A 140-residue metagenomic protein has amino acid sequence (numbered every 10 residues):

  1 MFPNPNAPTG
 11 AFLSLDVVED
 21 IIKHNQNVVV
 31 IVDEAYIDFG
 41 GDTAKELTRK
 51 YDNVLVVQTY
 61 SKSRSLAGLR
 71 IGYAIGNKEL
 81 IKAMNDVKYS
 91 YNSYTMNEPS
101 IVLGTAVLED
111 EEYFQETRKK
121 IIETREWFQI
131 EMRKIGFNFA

Functional and structural regions predicted by a protein language model:
M1-P3, I31, Y73-I75: Structural motif
P3, V29, E112-Q115: A short, structure-level motif marking secondary-structure boundaries and short turns
P3-N6, K88: Short, histidine-centered active-site or binding-site loop motifs used for metal coordination, general acid-base
P5-P8, M96: Proline-centered helix-kink/hinge sites
P8-V30, E34-L66: Active-site pre-lysine segment of PLP-dependent enzymes
N53-R133, F137-A140: PLP-dependent aminotransferase class I/II
